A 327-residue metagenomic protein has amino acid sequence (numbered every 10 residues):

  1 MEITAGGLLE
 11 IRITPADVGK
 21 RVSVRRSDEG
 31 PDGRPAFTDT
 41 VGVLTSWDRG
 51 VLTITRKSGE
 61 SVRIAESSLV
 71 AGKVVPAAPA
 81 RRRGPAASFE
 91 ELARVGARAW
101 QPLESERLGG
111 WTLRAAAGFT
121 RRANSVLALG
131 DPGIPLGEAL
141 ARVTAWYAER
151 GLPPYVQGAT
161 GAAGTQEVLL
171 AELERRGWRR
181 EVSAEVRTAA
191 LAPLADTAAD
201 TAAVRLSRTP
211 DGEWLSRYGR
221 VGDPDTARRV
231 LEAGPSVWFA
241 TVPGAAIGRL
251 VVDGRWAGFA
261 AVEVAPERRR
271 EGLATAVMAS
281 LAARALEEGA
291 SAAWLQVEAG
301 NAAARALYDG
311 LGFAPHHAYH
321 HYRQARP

Functional and structural regions predicted by a protein language model:
E2-S23, P31-T38, T45, E66-A148 (+1 more regions): N-terminal charged segments
V51-G59: SH3/SH3-like beta-barrel fold
A93-R94, R98-E104, T112, G137-D223 (+2 more regions): Acyl-donor-binding surface of acyltransferase catalytic domains
L136-A145, A261-P266, R270-E287, R305-G310: Conserved acetyl-CoA-binding loop-helix of GNAT-fold acetyltransferases
R150-T160, A285-Q296: Conserved GNAT acetyl-CoA-binding A-motif
G158-T165, P266, L295-R305, Y322-P327: Conserved beta-strand-loop-alpha-helix junction that forms the acyl-donor binding cleft
L173, Y308, F313: Conserved active-site tyrosine of GNAT-family acetyltransferases
T197-P266: Flexible, substrate/cofactor-facing loop regions flanked by secondary structure within enzyme catalytic domains
